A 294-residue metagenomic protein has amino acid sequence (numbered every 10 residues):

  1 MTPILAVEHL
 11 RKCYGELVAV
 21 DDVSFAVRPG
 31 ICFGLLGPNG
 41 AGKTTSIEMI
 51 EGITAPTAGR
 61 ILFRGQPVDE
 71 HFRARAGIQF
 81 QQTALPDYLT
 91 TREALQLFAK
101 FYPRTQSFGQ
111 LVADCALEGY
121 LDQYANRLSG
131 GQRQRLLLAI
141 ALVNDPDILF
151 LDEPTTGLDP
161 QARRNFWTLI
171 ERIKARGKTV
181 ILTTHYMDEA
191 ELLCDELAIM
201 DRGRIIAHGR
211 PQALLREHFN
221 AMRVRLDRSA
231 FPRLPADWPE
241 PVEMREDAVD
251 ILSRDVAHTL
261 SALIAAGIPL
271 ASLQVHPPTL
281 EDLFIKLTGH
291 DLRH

Functional and structural regions predicted by a protein language model:
M1-R11, H290-H294: ABC-family P-loop ATPase nucleotide-binding domain
I4-L5, K12-L182, M187-D195, I199-D201 (+1 more regions): ABC transporter nucleotide-binding domains
F72, L215-H218, L287-T288: Short, flexible helix/strand-to-coil boundary loops that buttress conserved ligand/catalytic motifs in alpha/beta
T91, F108, P211, P277-L280: Structural motif detector for alpha-helix initiation sites
T168-S253: ABC transporter nucleotide-binding domain
N220-H290, H294: Short, charged/small-residue-rich alpha-helical element at the C-terminal edge of ABC transporter nucleotide-binding
